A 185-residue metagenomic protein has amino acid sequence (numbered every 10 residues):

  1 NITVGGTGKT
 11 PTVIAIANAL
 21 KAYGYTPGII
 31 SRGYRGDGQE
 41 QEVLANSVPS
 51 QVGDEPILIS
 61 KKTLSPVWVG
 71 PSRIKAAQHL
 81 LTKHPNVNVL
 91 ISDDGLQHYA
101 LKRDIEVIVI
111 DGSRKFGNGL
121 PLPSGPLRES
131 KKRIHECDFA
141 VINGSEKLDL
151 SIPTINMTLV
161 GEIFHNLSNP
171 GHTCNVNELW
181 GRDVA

Functional and structural regions predicted by a protein language model:
N1-A45: Walker A (P-loop) phosphate-binding motif
N1-T12, I16, D149-I155, E162-F164 (+1 more regions): Short intrinsically disordered, low-complexity coil segments enriched in acidic
N1-T3, V48, L90, V176: Short, flexible coil/turn micro-motifs enriched in small/turn-prone residues
T3, T7-T12, T26, T63 (+4 more regions): Residue-identity detector for threonine
T26-I30, I108, A185: Conserved beta-strand elements of the Class I
G33-N156, I163-N169: Phosphate/Mg2+-binding loops and adjacent switch elements in nucleotide/diphosphate-handling enzyme cores
N169-N175: A short helix/loop element that forms part of the nucleotide-sugar donor recognition site in Leloir-type
E178-A185: P-loop NTP-binding site
